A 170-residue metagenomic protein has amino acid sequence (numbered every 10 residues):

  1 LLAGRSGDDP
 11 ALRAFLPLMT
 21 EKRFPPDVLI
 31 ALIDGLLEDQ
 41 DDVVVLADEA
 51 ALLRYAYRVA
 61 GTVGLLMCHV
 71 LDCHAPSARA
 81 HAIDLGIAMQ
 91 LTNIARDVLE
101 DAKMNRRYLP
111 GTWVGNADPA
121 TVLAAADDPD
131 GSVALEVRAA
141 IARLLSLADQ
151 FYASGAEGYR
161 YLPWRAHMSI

Functional and structural regions predicted by a protein language model:
L1-A88, A95-I170: Catalytic cores of Mg2+-dependent Asp-rich isoprenoid enzymes
